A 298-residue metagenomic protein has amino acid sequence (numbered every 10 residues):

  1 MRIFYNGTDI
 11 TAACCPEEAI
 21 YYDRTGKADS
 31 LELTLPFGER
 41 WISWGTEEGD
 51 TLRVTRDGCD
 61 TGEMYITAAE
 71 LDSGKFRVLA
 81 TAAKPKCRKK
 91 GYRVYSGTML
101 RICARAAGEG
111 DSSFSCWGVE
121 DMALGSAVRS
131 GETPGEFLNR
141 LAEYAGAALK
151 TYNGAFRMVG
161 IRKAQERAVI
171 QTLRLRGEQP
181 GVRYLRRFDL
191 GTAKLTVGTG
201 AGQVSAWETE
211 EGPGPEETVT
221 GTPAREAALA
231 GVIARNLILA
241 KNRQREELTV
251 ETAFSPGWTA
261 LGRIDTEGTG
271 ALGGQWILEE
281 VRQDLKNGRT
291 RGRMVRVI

Functional and structural regions predicted by a protein language model:
M1-K89, Y144, E247: Assembly/oligomerization scaffold segments
M1-Y5, S43-W44, T151-N153, V159-T290: Acidic, small/polar-enriched beta strand-loop surface segments
L33, Y92-S115, R129-N153, L261: Amphipathic, non-transmembrane alpha-helical segments in extracytoplasmic/periplasmic proteins
I42-T55, R88-G97, L173-R174, A260-T266: Extended Gly/Ser/Thr-rich low-complexity repeat segments, especially those forming or decorating extracellular
D57, A69-L71, T81-P85, I161-K163 (+4 more regions): Solvent-exposed coil/turn segments that connect beta secondary-structure elements in extracytoplasmic/periplasmic
T61-M64, A106, L278: Active-site-proximal beta-strands of protease catalytic cores
S73-F76, A83-Y92, D284-I298: Short peripheral tails and domain-boundary helices/loops at the edges of structured domains
S73-R77, A82-P85, W117-L190: Short beta-strand-centered interaction patches in the first periplasmic/extracellular domains of large envelope
